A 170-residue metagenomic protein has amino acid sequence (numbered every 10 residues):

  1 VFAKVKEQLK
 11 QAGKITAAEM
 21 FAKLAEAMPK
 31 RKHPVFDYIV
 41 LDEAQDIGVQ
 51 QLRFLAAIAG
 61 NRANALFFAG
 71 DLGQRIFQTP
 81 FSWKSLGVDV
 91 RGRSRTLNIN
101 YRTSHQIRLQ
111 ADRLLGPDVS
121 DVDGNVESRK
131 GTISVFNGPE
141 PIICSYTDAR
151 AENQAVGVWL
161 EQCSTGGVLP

Functional and structural regions predicted by a protein language model:
A3-K14, P29-P170: Conserved helicase motor core of SF1/SF2 NTP-dependent helicases
A12-A22: Short glycine-rich substrate-engagement loop in P-loop NTPases that contacts/grips substrate
L24-A27: Long amphipathic alpha-helical coiled-coil segments
